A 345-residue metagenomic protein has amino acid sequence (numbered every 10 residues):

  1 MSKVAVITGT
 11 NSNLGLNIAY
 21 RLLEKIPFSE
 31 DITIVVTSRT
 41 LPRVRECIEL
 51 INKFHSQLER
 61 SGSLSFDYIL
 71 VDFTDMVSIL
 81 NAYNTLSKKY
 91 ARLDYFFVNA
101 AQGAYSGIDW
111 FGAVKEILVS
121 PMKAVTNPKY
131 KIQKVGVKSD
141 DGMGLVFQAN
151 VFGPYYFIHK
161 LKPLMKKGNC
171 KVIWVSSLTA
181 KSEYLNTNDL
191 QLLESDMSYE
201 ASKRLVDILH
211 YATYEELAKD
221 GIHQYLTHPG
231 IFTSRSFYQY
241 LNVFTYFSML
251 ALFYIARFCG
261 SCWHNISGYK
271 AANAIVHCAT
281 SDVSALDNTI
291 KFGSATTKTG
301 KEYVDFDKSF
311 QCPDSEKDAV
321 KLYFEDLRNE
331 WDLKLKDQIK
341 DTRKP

Functional and structural regions predicted by a protein language model:
M1-N81, T85-D94, G103, K171 (+1 more regions): NAD(P)H-dependent oxidoreductase Rossmann-fold/reductase module
F97-K134: Conserved NAD(P)H cofactor-binding loop of Rossmann-fold oxidoreductase domains
V135, V146-F147: A hydrophobic alpha-helix adjacent to the NAD(P)-binding/active-site core of NAD(P)-dependent oxidoreductases, strongly
G136-D140: Juxtamembrane membrane-interface segments at transmembrane-helix boundaries in membrane proteins
I158-H159, Y211: A short, exposed helix-loop element centered on a Lys and neighboring polar residues
M165-G168: Helix-to-beta-strand junctions that scaffold the AdoMet/dcAdoMet cofactor pocket in Class I SAM-dependent enzymes
